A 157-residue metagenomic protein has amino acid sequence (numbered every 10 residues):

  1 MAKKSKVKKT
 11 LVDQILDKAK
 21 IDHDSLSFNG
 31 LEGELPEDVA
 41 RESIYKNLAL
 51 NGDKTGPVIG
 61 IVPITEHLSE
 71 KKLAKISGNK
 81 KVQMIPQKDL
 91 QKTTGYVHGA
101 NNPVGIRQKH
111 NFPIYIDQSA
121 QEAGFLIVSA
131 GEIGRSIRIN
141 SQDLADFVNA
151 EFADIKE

Functional and structural regions predicted by a protein language model:
M1-E157: Extended, low-hydrophobicity, polar/charged segments
